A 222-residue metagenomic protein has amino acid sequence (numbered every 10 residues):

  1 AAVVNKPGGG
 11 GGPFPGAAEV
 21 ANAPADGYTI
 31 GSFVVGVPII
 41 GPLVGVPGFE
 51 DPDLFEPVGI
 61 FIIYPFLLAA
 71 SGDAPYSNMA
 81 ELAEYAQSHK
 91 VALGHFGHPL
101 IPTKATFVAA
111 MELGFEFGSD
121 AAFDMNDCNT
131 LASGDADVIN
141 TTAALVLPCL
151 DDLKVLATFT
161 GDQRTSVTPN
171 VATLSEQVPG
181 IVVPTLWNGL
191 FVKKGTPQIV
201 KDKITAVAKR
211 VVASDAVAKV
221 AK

Functional and structural regions predicted by a protein language model:
A1-L54, S88-V91, G97-P102, A110-C149 (+3 more regions): N-terminal (or domain-start) structured segment
P7, V34, G59-I62, G72 (+6 more regions): Residues at the C-termini of beta-strands that transition into short coil/loop
A17, M79, A83, T103-A110 (+5 more regions): Extracytoplasmic/secreted envelope proteins and their assembly/folding machinery, especially bacterial periplasmic
Y28-G31, F49-L67, A92-G94, S175-V182: A structural signal for short loop-to-beta-strand junctions that line the ligand-binding cleft of periplasmic/secreted
P38-V46, I60-P75, F107-E112, L186-F191: Periplasmic solute-binding protein
I63, A144-V212: C-terminal lobe and pocket-closing loops of periplasmic/extracytoplasmic Venus-flytrap solute-binding proteins
A70-K90: Flexible hinge/capping segments at coil-to-helix
